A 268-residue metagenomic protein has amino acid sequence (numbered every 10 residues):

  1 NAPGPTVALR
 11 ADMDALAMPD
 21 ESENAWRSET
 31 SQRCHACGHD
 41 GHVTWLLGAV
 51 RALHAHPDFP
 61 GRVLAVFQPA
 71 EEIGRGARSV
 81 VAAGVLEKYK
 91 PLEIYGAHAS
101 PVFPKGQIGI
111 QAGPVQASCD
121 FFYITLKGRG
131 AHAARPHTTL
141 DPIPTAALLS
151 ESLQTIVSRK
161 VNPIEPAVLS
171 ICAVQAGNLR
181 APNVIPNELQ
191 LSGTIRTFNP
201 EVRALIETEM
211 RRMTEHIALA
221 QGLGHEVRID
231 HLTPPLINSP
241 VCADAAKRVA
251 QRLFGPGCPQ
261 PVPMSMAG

Functional and structural regions predicted by a protein language model:
N1-A2: A non-catalytic alpha/beta surface segment that caps or lines the substrate-entry region of metallo-dependent hydrolase
V7-A8: Conserved beta-strand elements of the Class I
A11-M13: Transmembrane beta-barrel strands of outer-membrane/channel proteins
L16-M18, S22-C34, D40-G41, F59-V184 (+2 more regions): Histidine/acidic-residue-rich, glycine-tolerant segments that coordinate divalent metal ions
A36-V50: Active-site alpha-helical elements of protease catalytic centers
L47-P60, V85: Flexible, small-residue-rich helix->loop connector segments that border functional cores
A147-G268: Metal-dependent amide/peptide-bond hydrolase catalytic core, centered on the "pita-bread" metallohydrolase fold
